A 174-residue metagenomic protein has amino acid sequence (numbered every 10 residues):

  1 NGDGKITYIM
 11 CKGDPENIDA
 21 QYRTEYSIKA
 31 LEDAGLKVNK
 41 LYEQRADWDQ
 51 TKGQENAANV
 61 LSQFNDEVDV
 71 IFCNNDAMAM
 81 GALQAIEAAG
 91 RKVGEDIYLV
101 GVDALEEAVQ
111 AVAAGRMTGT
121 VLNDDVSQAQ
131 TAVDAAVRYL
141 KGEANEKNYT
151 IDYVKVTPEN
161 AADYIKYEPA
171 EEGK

Functional and structural regions predicted by a protein language model:
N1-K174: A residue-level marker of the well-folded mature domains of exported/periplasmic proteins
